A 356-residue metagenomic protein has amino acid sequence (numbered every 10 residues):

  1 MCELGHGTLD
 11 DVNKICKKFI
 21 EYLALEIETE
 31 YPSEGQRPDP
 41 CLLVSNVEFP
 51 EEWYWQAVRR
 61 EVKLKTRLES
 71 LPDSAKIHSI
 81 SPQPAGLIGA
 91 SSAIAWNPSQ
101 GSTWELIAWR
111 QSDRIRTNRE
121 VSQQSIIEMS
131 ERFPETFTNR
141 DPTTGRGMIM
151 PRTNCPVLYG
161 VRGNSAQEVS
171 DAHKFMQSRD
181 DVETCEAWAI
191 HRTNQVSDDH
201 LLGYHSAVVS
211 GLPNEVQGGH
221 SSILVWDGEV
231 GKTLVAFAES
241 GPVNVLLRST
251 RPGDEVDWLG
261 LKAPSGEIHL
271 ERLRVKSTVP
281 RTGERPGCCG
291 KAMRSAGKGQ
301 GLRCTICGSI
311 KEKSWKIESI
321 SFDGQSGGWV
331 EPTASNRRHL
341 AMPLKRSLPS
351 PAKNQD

Functional and structural regions predicted by a protein language model:
M1-H6, S45: Short, hydrophobic beta-strand segments
D10-N13, K17, L25-N194, D198: Long, hydrophobic alpha/beta structural blocks
A75-R116, V121, S309-D356: C-terminal accessory nucleic-acid interaction domains of nucleic acid-metabolism proteins
D199-G219, D257, P280-G287: Structural detector for short beta-strands of small beta-barrel domains
L212-V225, V230, L261-P280, G299: OB-fold single-stranded nucleic acid-binding module
E229-S249: Beta-strand/loop nucleic-acid-binding surfaces
T250, D254-V256: Short, well-ordered loop/turn sites that connect or cap secondary structure elements
R274-R338: Cys/His-rich short segments
